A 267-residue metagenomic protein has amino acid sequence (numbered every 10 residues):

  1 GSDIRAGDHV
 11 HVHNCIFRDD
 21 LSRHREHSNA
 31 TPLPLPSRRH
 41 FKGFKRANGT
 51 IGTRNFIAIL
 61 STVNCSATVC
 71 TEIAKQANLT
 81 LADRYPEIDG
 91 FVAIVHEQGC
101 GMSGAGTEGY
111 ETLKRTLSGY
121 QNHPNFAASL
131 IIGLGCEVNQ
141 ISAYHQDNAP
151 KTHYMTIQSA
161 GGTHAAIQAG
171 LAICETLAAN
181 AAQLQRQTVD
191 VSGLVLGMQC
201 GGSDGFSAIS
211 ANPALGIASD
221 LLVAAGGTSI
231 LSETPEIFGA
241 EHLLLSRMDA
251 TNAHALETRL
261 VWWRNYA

Functional and structural regions predicted by a protein language model:
G1-A267: Metallocofactor- and cofactor-centric catalytic cores in central/energy metabolism, strongly enriched
